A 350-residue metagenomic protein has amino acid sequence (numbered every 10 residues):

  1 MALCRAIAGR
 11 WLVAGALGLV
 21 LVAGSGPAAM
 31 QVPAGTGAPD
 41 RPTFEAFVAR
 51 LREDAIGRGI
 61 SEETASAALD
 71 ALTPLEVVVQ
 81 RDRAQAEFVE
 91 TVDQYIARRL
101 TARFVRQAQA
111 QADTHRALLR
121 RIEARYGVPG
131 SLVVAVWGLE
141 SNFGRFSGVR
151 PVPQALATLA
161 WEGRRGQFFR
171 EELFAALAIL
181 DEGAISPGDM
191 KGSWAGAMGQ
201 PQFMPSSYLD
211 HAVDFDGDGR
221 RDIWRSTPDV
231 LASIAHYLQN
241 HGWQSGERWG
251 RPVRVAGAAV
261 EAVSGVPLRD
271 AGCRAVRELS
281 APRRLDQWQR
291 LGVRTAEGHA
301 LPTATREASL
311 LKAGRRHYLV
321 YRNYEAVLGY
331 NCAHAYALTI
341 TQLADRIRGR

Functional and structural regions predicted by a protein language model:
M1-G15: Bacterial N-terminal signal peptides that target proteins for export
V13-G24: Bacterial N-terminal signal peptides
Q31-E123: An acidic, Gly/Ser/Thr/Pro-rich helix-cap/linker signature
A65-V89, W137-S141, P151-P153, P252-E261: Acidic helix-start/capping segments at beta-turn-to-alpha-helix junctions
T73-P74, E140-G144, A197, V255 (+3 more regions): Solvent-exposed loop/turn segments at secondary-structure junctions within structured extracellular/periplasmic domains
V92-S233, Q239, W249: Acidic/His-rich structured neighborhood in mature extracellular/periplasmic domains
R220-S280: Ligand-binding pocket segment of bilobal, Venus flytrap-like solute-binding proteins
A259-R350: C-terminal soluble interaction/assembly domains
